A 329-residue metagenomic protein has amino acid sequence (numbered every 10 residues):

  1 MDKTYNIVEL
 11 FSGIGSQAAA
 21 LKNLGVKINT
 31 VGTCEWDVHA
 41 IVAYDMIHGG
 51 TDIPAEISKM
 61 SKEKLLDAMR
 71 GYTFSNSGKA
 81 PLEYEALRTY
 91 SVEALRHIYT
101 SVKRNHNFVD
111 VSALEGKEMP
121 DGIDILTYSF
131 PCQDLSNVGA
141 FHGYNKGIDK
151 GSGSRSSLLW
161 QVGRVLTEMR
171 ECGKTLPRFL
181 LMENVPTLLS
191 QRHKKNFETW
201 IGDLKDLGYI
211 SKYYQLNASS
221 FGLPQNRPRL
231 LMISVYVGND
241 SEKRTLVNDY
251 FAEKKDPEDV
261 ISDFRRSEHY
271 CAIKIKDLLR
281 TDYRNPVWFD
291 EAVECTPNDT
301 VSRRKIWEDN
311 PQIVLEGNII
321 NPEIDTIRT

Functional and structural regions predicted by a protein language model:
M1-V31, I41, G78, Y90 (+3 more regions): S-adenosyl-L-methionine-dependent DNA methyltransferase catalytic core
D2-L176, P186-E198, K205: Core alpha/beta nucleotide-donor-binding catalytic domains of modification enzymes
E118-M119, G222-Q225: Short glycine-biased active-site loop of nucleotidyltransferases that positions the nucleotide triphosphate and helps
T127, Y213-Q215, L231-I233: Conserved hydrophobic/aromatic beta-strand scaffold that supports enzyme active sites
T175, Q225-R229: Short, solvent-exposed loop/turn segments at the edges of secondary structure
R178-M182: Conserved beta-strand signature within the Rossmann-like core of class I S-adenosyl-L-methionine
P186, Y209-S220: Conserved S-adenosyl-L-methionine
S219-G222, G238: Glycine-rich beta-alpha junction loops
